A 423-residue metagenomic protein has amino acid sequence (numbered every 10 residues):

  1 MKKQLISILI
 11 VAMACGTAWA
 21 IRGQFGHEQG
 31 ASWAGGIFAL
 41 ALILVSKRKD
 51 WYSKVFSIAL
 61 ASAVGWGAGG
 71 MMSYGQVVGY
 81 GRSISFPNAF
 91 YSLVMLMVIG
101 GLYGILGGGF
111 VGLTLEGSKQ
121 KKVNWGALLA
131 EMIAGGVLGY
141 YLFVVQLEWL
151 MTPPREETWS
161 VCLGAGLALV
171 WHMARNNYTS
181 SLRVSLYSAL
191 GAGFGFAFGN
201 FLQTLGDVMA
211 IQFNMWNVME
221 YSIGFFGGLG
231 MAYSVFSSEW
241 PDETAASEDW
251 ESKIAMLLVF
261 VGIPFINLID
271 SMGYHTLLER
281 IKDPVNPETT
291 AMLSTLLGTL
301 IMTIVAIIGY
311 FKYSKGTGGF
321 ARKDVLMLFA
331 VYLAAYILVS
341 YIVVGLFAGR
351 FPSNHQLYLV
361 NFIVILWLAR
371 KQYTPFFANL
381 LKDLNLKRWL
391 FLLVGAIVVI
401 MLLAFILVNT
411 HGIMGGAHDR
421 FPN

Functional and structural regions predicted by a protein language model:
M1-I10, Y52-G65, G117-L138, L150-W159 (+4 more regions): Cytoplasm-facing juxtamembrane segments at the starts of transmembrane helices in multi-pass membrane proteins
M1-Y80, F86-G108, V123, M401-L407: N-terminal signal-anchor module of multipass membrane proteins
G16-I21, G79-Y91, V144-P154, Q203-N217 (+3 more regions): Membrane-interface interhelical loops and short amphipathic "cap" helices that link adjacent transmembrane segments
W33-L44, M97-L113, S160-H172, S222-E239 (+2 more regions): Hydrophobic cores of alpha-helical transmembrane segments in multi-pass inner/ER membrane proteins, independent
S85-M173, T295, T317-M327, I337-V360: Membrane-proximal helix-loop-helix units in multi-pass membrane proteins
A192-P284: Long, internal scaffold/assembly segments composed of regular secondary structure
A246-H355: Long, charge-rich C-terminal accessory regions
L403-N423: Juxtamembrane boundary at the C-terminal end of a transmembrane helix
